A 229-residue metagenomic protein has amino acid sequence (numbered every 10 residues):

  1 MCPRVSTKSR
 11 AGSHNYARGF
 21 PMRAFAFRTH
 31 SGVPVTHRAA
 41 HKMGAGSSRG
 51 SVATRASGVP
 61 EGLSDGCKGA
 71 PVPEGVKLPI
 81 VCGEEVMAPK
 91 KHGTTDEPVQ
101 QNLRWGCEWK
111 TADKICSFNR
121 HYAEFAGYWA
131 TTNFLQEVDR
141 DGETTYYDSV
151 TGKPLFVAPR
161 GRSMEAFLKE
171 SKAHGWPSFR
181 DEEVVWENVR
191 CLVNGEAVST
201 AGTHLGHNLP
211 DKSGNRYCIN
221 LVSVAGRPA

Functional and structural regions predicted by a protein language model:
M1-A40: N-terminal chloroplast transit peptides
V52-A229: Flexible coil/turn and secondary-structure edge motifs
